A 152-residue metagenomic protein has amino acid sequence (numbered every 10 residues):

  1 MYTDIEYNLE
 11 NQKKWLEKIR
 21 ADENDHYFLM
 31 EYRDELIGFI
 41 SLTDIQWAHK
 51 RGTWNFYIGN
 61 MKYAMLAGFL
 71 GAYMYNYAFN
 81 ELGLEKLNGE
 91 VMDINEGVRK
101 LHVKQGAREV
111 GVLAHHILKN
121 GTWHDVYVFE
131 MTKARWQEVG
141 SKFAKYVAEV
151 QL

Functional and structural regions predicted by a protein language model:
M1-L16: Conserved GNAT-fold acetyl-CoA-binding loop/helix
Y7-E10, R20, I58-G59, Y146: Juxtamembrane/interface motifs at transmembrane-helix termini
L16-E17, Y75: Generic structural signal for well-ordered alpha-helical scaffold segments
K18-N24, A107: Short loop/turn motifs at secondary-structure junctions and domain boundaries
Y27, E31-L152: Acyl-donor (CoA/ACP) binding surface of acyl/acetyltransferases
